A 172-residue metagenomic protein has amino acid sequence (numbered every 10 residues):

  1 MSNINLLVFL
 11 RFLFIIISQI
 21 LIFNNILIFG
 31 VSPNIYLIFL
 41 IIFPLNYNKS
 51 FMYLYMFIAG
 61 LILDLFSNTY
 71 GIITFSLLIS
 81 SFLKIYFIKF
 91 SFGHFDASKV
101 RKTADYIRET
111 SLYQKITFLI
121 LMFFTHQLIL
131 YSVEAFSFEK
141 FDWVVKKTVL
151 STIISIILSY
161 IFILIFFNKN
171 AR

Functional and structural regions predicted by a protein language model:
M1-R172: Terminal, non-globular segments
